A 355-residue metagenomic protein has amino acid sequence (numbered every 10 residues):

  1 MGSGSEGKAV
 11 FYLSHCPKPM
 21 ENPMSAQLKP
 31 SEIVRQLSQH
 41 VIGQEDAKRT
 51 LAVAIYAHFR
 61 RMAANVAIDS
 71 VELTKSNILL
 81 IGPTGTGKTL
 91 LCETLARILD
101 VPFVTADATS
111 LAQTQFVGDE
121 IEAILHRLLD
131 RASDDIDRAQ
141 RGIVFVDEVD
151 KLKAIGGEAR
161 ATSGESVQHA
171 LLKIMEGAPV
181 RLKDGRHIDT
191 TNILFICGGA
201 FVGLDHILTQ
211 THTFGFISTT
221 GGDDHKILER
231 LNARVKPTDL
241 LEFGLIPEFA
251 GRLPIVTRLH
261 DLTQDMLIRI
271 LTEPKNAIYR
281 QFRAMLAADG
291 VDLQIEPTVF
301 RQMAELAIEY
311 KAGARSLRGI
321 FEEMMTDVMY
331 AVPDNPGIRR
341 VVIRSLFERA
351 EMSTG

Functional and structural regions predicted by a protein language model:
G2-G7: Residue-identity detector for glycine
L13, E21-G43, K48-V104, A108-G355: AAA+ P-loop NTPase nucleotide-binding core of proteostasis motors
